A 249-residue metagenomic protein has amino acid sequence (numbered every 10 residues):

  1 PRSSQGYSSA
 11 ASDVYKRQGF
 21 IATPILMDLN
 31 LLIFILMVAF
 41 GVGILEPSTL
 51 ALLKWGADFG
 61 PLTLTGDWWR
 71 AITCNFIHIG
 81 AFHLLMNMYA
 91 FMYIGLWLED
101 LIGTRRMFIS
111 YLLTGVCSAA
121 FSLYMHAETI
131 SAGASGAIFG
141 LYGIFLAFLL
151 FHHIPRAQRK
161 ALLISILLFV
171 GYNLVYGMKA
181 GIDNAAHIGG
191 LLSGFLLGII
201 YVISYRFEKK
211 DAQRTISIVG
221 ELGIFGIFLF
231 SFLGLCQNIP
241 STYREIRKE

Functional and structural regions predicted by a protein language model:
P1-A11, Y15, I246-E249: Single conserved hydrophobic/aromatic residue that forms the stacking wall/gate of nucleotide- or nucleobase-binding
A22-A134, G181-I182: N-terminal TM1-TM2 helical hairpin plus the immediately adjacent luminal interfacial "cap"
L36, C117, F121, M125 (+4 more regions): Alpha-helical membrane-inserting segments
L84-Y93, A132-I144, D183-V202: Alpha-helical transmembrane segments that form the membrane-embedded catalytic/substrate-binding core of multi-pass
D100-T104, F148-L163, V202-T215: Alpha-helical transmembrane bundle and helix-membrane interface signal in multi-pass integral membrane proteins
M107-S110, A134-I138, R159-I164: Cytoplasmic-side transmembrane-helix entry/capping segments in multi-pass membrane proteins
R214-Q237: Internal/C-terminal transmembrane anchor helices
G234-K248: Juxtamembrane boundary at the C-terminal end of a transmembrane helix
